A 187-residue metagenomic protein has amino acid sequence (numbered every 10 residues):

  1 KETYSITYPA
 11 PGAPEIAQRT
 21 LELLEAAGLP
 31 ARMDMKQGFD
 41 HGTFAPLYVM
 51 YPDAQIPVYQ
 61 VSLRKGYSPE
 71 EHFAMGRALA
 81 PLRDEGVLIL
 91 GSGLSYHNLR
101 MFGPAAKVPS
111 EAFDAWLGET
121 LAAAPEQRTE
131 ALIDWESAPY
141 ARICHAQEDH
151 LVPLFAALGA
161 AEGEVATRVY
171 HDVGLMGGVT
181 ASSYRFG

Functional and structural regions predicted by a protein language model:
K1, Y51-Q60, I133: Short, basic/glycine-rich phosphate-binding loops at helix/coil junctions that contact nucleotide phosphates
K1-E22, A27, A31: A short aromatic-anchored loop/beta-hairpin motif
E2-I6, P14, G38-A45, H72-M75: Short acidic (Asp/Glu) patches
T3-P11, M33, S62-P69, A141: Flexible, glycine/proline-enriched loop segments at strand-loop-helix junctions that form or flank small-ligand binding
Q18, E22, A26, P57 (+4 more regions): Surface-exposed, charge/polar-rich loops and edge strands
L29-Q55, G178: Conserved ATP-utilizing enzyme core subdomain
